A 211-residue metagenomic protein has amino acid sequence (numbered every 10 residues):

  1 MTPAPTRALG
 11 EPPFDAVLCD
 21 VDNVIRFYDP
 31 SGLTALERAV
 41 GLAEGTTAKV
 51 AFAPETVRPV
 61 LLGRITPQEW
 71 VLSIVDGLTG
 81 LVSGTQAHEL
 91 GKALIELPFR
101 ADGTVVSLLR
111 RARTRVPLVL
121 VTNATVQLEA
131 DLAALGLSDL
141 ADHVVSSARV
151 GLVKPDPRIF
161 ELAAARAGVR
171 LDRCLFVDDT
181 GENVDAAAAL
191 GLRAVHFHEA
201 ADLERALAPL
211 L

Functional and structural regions predicted by a protein language model:
M1-D15, C19, T125-L211: Asp-based, Mg2+/Mn2+-dependent phosphohydrolase catalytic module
T2-F52: Active-site neighborhood of HAD-like aspartate-dependent phosphohydrolases
D29, D102, A124-T125, T180: Helix N-cap/beta->alpha junction signal
E37-V75: Alpha-helical substrate-recognition element adjacent to the catalytic core
V40-A51, T79-K92, L171, L211: Short, surface-exposed acidic
V60-G103: Metal-dependent phosphoesterase signature
T85-V119, P157, A200: Short, acidic loop-to-helix structural element flanking the phosphoryl-transfer center in phosphate-processing enzymes
